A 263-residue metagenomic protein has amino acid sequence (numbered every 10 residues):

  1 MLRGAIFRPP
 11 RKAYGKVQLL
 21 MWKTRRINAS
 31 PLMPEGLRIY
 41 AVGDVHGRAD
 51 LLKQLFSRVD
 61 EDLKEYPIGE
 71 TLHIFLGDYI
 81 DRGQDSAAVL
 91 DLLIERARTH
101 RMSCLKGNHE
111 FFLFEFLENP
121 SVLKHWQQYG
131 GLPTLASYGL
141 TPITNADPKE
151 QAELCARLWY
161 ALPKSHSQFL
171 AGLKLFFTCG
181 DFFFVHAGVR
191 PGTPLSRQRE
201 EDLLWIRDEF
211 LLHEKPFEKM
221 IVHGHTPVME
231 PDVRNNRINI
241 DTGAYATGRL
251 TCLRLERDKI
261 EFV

Functional and structural regions predicted by a protein language model:
I6-L90: N-terminal active-site segment of His-dependent metallophosphoesterases
R26-E35, E65-Y66, L93-A97, L175-T178 (+2 more regions): A short acidic-Thr-Gly-centered motif at the start of a beta-strand
V42-G43, I74-G77, C104-G107, M220-T226 (+1 more regions): Active-site neighborhood of phospho(di)ester-bond hydrolases with catalytic His/Asp-centered motifs
H46-G47, D81, E110-F111, V189 (+2 more regions): Short, glycine/acidic-enriched loop or turn micro-motifs at the edges of active sites
Y79-L93, E115-V122, D232-V233: Metal-dependent catalytic neighborhoods of phosphoester/phosphodiester hydrolases
V89-T99, S165-G172: Catalytic-core regions built around general acid/base machinery
H100-L135: Active-site HxH/HxHxD metal-binding segment of metal-dependent hydrolases
E118, Y129-N239, G243-R249, L255-V263: Acidic, His/Gly-enriched loop-helix segments that form or flank divalent-metal centers in metallo-dependent hydrolases
